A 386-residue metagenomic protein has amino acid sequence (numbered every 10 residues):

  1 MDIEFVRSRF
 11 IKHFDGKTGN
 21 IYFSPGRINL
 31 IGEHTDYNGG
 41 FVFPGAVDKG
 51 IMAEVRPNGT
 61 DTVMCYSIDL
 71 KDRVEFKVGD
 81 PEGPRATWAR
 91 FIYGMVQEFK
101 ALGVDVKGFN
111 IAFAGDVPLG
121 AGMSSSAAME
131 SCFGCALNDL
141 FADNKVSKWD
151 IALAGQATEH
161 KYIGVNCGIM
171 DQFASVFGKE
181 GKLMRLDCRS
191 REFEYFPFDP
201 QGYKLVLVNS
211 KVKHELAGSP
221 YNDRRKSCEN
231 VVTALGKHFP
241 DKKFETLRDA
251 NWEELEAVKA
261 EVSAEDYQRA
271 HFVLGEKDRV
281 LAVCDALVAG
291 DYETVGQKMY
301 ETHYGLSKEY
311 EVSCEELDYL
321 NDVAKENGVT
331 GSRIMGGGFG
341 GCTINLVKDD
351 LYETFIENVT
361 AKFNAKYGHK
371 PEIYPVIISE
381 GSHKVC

Functional and structural regions predicted by a protein language model:
M1-R27, M52-R85, K182-G331, L346-C386: C-terminal nucleotide
M1-Y22, I28-G32, Y37, F41 (+5 more regions): Gly/Ser-rich oxyanion-binding loop with an adjacent helix/lid that shapes the negatively charged ligand pocket
G39-A46, R224-R225: Short Gly/aromatic-enriched secondary-structure transition segments
P44-A46, E54-P57, G103: Short, charge-rich binding segments
A128, C342-L346: FabD-like malonyl-/acyl-CoA
F339: Glycine-rich phosphate-binding loop
